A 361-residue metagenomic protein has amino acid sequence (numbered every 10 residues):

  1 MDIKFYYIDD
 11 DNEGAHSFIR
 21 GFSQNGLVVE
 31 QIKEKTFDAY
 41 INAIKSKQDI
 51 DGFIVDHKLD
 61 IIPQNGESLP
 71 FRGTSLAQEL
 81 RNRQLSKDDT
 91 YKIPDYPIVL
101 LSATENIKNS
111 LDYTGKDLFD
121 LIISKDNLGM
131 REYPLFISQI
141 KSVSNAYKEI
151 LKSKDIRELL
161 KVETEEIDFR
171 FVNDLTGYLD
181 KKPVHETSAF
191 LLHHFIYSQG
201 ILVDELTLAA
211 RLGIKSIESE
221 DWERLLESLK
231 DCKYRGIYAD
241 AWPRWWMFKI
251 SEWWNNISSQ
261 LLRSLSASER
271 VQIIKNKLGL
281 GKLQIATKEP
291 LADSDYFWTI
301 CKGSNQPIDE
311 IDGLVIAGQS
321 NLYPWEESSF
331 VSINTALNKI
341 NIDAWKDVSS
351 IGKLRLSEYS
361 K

Functional and structural regions predicted by a protein language model:
M1-S23: Conserved acidic segment of CheY-like receiver
D10-A15, T36-F37, H57-E67, T104-K108 (+4 more regions): Short acidic, S/G/P-rich loop/turn micro-motifs used as interaction or catalytic elements
V28-K35: Short hydrophobic/Thr-rich beta-strand motif most characteristic of the beta2 strand and flanking loop of CheY-like
A39-K47: Short amphipathic alpha-helix with an adjacent loop that forms part of the alpha/beta core around
Y40, G52-D95, A103: Conserved phosphotransfer microenvironments
R83-F171: Acidic metal-coordinating catalytic centers involved in nucleic-acid phosphodiester chemistry
R131-W246: Charge-rich interaction segments
L212-K361: Flexible loop/N-cap segments at domain edges
